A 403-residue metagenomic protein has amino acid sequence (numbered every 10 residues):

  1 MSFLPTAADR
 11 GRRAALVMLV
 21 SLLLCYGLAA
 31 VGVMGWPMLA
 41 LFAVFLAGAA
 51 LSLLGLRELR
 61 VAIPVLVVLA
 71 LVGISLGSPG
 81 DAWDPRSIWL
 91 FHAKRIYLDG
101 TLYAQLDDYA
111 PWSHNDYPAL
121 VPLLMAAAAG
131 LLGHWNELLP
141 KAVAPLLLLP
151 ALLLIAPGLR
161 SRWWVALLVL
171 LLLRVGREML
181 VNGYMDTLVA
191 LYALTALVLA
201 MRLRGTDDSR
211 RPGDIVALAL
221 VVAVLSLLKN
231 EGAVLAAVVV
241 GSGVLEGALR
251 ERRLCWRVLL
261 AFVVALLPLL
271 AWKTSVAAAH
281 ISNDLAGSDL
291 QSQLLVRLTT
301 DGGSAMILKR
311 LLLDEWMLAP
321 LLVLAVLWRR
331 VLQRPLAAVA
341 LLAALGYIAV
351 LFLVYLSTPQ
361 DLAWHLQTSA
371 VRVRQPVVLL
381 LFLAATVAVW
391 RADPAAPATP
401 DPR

Functional and structural regions predicted by a protein language model:
M1-R57: Membrane-embedded, hydrophobic transmembrane alpha-helices
S2, L148-P157, V244-G247, D314-L341 (+1 more regions): Hydrophobic, aromatic-rich transmembrane alpha-helices and their immediate juxtamembrane boundary segments
R12, W135-E137, L153-R174: Transmembrane-helix signature of polytopic, membrane-embedded enzymes that assemble or transfer cell-envelope glycans
A47-L53, L139-W163: Transmembrane-helix motifs of polytopic, lipid-linked glycan transferases
L56-L59, P157-W163, T206-G213, A248-L259 (+2 more regions): Membrane-interface helix-loop-helix junctions at transmembrane boundaries of multi-pass membrane enzymes, predominantly
G77-S78, I96-D99, L245, L249-R330 (+1 more regions): Membrane-lumen/periplasm interface segments of specific transmembrane helices in polyprenyl phosphate-linked
S78-H92, L98-L124, W135: Extracytoplasmic catalytic/substrate-binding loops of multi-pass membrane glycan-assembly enzymes
E178, L199, D214-N230, A236-G241: Membrane-interface alpha helices of multi-pass inner-membrane proteins
